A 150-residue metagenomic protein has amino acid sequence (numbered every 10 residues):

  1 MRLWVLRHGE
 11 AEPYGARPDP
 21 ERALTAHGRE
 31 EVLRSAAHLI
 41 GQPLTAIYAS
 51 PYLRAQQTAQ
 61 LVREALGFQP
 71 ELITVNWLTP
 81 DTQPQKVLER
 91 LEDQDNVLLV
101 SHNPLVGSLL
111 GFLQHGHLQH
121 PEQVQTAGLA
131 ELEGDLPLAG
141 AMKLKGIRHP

Functional and structural regions predicted by a protein language model:
R2-T82, V106-G107, H120-A127: Active-site-proximal alpha-helix that buttresses catalytic centers in soluble enzyme cores
L3, Q94-S101: Generic beta-sheet signal
H38, L61-A65, D93, F112-G116 (+1 more regions): Active-site catalytic microenvironments for nucleophilic, acid-base chemistry
G41-P43, L91-D95: Glycine-rich phosphate-binding loop signature in dinucleotide/nucleotide-binding domains
T79-L91: Short alpha-helix plus adjacent loop in nuclease-associated cores
P104-F112: Extended, charge-rich low-complexity interaction segments
Q114-K143, H149-P150: Domain-level recognition of soluble alpha/beta enzyme cores, biased toward histidine phosphatases/phosphomutases
